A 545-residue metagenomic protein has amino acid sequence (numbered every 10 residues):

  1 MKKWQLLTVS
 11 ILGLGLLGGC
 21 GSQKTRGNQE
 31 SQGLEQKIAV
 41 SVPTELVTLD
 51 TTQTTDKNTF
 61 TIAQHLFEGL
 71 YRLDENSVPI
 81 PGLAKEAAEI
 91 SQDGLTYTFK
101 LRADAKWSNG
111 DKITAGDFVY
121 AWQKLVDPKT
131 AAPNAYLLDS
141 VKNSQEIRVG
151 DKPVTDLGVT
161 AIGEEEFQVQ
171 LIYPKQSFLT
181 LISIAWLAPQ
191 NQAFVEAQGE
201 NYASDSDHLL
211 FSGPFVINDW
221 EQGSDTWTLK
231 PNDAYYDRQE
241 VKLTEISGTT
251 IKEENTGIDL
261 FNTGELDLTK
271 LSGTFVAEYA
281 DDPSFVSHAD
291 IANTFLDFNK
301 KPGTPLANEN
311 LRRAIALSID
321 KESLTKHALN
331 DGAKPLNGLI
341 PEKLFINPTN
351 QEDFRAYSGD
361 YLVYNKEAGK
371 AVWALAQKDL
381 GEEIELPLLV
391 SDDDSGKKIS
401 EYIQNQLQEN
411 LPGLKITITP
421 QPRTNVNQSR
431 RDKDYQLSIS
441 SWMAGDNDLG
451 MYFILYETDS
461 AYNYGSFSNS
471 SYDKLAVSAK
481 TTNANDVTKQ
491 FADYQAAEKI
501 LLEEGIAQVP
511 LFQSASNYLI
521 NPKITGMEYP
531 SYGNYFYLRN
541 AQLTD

Functional and structural regions predicted by a protein language model:
S41-Q92, L210: N-terminal lobe/hinge region of extracytoplasmic solute-binding protein
T114-G116, Y120-A121, E166-Q168, L243-E245 (+3 more regions): Alpha-helical secondary-structure segments
N134-A193: Surface-exposed binding/hinge segments that line and control ligand-binding clefts or catalytic entry sites
L171, K175-V241, E245, N255: Gly/Pro-rich hinge or "lid" segments in bacterial periplasmic/extracellular proteins
A234-E278: Ligand-site clamp/hinge motif
K334-L375, S395-K397: Structural transition elements
Y361-L362, G413-V426, F453-N521, D545: Extracytoplasmic/peripheral linker and loop segments enriched in polar/acidic and small residues with frequent Thr/Pro
Y518-D545: Long beta-strand-rich cores associated with HINT superfamily self-processing modules
